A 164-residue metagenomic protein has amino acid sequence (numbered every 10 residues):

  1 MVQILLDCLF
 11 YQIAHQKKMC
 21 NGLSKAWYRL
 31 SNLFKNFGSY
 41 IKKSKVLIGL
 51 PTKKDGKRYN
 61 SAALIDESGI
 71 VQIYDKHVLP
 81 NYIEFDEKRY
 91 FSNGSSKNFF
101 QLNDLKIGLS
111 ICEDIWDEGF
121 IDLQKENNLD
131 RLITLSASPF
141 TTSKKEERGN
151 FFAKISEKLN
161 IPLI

Functional and structural regions predicted by a protein language model:
M1-I164: Enzyme catalytic cores with a strong preference for nitrogen-chemistry domains
